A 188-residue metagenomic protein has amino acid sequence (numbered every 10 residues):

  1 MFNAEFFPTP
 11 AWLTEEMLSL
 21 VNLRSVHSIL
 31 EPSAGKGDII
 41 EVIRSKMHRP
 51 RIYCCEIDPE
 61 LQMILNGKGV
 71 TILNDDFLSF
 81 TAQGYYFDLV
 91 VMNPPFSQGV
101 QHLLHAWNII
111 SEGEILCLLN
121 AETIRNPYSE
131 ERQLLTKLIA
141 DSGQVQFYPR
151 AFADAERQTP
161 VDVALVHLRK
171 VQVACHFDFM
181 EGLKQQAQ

Functional and structural regions predicted by a protein language model:
M1-Q188: Class I S-adenosyl-L-methionine-dependent methyltransferase catalytic core
